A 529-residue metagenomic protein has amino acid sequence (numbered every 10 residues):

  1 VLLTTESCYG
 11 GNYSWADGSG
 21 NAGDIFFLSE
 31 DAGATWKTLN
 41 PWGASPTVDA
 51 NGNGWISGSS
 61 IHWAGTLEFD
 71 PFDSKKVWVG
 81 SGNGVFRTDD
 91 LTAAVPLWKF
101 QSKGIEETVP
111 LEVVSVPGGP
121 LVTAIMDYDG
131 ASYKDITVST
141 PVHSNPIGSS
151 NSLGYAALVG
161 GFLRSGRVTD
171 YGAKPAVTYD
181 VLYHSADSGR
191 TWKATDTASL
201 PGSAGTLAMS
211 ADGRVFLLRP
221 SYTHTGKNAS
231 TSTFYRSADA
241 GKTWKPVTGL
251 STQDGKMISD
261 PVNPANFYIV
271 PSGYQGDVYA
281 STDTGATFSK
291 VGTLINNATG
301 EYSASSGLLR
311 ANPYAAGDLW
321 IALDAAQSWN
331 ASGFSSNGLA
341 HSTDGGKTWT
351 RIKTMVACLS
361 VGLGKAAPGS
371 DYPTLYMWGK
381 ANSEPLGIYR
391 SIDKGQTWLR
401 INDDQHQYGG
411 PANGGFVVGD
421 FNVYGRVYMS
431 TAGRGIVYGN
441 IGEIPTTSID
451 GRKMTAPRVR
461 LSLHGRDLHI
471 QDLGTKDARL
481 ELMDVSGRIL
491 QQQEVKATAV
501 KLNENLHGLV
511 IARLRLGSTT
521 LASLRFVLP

Functional and structural regions predicted by a protein language model:
T5-D24, T140, V168-V177, S221-A229 (+2 more regions): Short, conserved, GDST-rich strand-edge loop motifs in beta-rich repeat architectures
S7-C8, N83, L91, D127 (+7 more regions): Residue-level signature of beta-propeller blades and closely related beta-rich strand-turn architectures in secreted
S29-E30, P71, R87-D89, D127-K134 (+8 more regions): Conserved Ser/Thr-centered positions that define the repeating blades of beta-propeller domains
T38-G58, L294-G300, D404-G409: Surface-exposed loop and turn segments in beta-propeller and other repeat-based domains that flank or scaffold
P46-G52, Q101-L111, I147-N151, K353-G362 (+1 more regions): Conserved blade-ending motifs and adjacent loop-strand segments that build the rim/top face of beta-propeller domains
G52-E68, P110, G148-S152, A204 (+2 more regions): Signature of short aromatic-glycine-proline-rich micro-motifs recurring in repeat-based ectodomains
G409-P445: Blade-level signature of beta-propeller repeat domains, shared across WD40, Kelch, NHL, RCC1 and BNR/Asp-box propellers
D450-P529: C-terminal outer-membrane/trafficking sorting elements
